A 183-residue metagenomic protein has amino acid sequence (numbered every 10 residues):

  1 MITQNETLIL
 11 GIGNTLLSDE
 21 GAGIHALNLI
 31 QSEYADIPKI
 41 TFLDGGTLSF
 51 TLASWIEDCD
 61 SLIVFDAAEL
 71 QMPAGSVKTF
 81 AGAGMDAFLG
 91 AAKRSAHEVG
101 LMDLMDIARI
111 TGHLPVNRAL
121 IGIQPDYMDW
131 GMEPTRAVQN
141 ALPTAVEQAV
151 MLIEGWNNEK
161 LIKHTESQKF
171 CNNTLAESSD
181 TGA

Functional and structural regions predicted by a protein language model:
M1-I123, M132-T144, Q148, L152-G182: N-terminal catalytic or cofactor-binding beta/alpha core of small enzyme domains
D126: Short "lid" loop at the C-terminus of a central beta-strand within the Rossmann-like core of SAM-dependent
